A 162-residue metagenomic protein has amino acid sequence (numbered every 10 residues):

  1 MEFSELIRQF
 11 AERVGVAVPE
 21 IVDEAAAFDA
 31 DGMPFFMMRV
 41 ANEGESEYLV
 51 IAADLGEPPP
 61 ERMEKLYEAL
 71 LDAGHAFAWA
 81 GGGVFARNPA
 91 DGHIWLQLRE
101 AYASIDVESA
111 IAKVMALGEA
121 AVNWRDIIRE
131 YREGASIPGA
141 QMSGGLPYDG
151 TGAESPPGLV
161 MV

Functional and structural regions predicted by a protein language model:
M1-M38: Charge-rich, low-complexity N-terminal segments
E12, E68-W79, M115-D126: Short, intrinsically disordered, mixed-charge
A26, E47-L49, G92-I94: Hydrophobic residues embedded in beta-strands of well-ordered beta-sheets
M37-R39, S46-P59: A short acidic-to-branched-hydrophobic micro-motif
D54-W95: Short, internal acidic amphipathic alpha-helical interface segments that mediate docking to partner proteins
L55-P59, E100-E108: A generic structural motif
S104-G139: A contiguous, mid-protein "functional segment" used to position or interact with cofactors/ions or partner subunits
R129-V162: Short, highly charged C-terminal tails/helix-capping segments
